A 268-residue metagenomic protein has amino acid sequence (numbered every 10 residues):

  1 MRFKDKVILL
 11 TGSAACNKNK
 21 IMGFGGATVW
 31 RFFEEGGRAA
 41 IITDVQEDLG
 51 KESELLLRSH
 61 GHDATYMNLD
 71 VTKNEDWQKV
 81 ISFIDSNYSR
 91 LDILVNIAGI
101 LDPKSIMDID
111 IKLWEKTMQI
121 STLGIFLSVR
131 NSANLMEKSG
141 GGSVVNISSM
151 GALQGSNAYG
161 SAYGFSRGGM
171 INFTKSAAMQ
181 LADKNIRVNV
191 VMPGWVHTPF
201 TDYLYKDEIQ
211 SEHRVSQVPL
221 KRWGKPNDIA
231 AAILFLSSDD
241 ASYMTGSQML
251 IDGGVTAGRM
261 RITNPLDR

Functional and structural regions predicted by a protein language model:
R2-A40: Canonical Rossmann dinucleotide-binding motif of NAD(H)/NADP(H)-dependent dehydrogenases/reductases, specifically
S105-I106, L113-E115, R214: Substrate-binding pocket helix/loop in short-chain dehydrogenase/reductase
V129-R130, K175: A short, exposed helix-loop element centered on a Lys and neighboring polar residues
N134, M179-Q180, S242: Alpha-helical segment proximal to the catalytic Tyr-Lys
V145-G169, T174-D183, V196: Catalytic loop of short-chain dehydrogenase/reductase
A182, R187, M244-G246: Short, small/polar-rich loop/turn modules that mediate ligand/substrate recognition or access, typified
L234, T245-R268: Short C-terminal tail/terminal secondary-structure segment of NAD(P)H-dependent dehydrogenase/reductase domains
